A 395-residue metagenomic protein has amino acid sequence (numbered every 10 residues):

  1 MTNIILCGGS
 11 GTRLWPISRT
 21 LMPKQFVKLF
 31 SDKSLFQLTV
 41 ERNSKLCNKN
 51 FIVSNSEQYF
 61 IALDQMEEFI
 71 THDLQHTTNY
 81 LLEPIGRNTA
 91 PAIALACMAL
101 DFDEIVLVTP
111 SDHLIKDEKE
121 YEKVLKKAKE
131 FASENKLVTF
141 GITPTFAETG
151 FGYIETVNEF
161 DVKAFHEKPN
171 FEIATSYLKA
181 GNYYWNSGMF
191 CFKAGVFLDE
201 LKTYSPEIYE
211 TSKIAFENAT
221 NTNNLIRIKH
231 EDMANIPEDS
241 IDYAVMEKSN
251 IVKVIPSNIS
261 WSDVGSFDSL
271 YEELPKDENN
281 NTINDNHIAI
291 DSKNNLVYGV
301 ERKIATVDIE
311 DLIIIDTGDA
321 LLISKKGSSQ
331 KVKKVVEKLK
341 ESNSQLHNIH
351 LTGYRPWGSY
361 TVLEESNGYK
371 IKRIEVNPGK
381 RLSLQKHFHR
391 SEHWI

Functional and structural regions predicted by a protein language model:
T2-I5, R13-P23, K28-V108, H113-K116 (+3 more regions): Conserved N-terminal catalytic core of the sugar/cofactor nucleotidyltransferase
R13, I17, Y177, E200 (+1 more regions): Residues that scaffold the ATP/ADP-binding catalytic core of kinase and kinase-like folds
F26, Y80, L137-T139, I251-V254: Conserved beta-strand scaffold positions in the cores of enzyme catalytic domains, especially in NTP/NDP-utilizing
F36, A96, D112, I154 (+3 more regions): Residue-level signal for inorganic ion chemistry
G86-A90, F146-E148, F171-I173, W261-S262: A short acidic, often aromatic-flanked loop/helix-cap motif at beta-alpha or helix-coil junctions that lines enzyme
V106, K163, M189-F190, S262 (+1 more regions): A residue-level structural signature of the nucleotidyltransferase/glycosyltransferase Rossmann-like core
D117-N223, R227-M233, K253: Conserved core of the sugar-phosphate nucleotidyltransferase
G195-I395: Left-handed beta-helix
